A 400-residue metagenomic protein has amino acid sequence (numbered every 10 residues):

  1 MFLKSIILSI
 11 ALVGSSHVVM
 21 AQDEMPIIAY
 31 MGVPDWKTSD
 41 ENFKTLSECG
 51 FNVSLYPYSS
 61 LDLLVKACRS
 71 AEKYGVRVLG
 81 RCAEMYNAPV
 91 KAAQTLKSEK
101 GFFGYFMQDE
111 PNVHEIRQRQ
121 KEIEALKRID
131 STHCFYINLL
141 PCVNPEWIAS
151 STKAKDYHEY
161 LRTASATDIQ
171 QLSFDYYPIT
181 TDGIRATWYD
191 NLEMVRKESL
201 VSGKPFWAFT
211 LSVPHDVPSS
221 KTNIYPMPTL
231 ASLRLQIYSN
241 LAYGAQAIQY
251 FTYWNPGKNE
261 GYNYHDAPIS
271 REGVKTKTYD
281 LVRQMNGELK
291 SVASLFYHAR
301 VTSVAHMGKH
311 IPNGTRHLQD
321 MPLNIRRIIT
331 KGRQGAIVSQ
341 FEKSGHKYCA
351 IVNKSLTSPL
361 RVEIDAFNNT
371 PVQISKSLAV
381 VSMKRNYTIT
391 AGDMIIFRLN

Functional and structural regions predicted by a protein language model:
M1-F2, S47: Universal eukaryotic N-terminal targeting presequences
F2-G14: Sec-dependent N-terminal signal peptides
M20-N368, K376-N400: Glycan-processing catalytic domains of CAZymes
